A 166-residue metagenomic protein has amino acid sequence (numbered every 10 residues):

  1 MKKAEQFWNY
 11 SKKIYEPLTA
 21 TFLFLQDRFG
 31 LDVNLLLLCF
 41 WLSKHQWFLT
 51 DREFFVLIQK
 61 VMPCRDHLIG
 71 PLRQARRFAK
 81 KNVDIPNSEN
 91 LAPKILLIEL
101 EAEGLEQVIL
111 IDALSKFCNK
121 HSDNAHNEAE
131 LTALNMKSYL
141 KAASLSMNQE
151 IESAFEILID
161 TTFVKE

Functional and structural regions predicted by a protein language model:
M1-S11, A154-E166: Charged, compositionally biased N-terminal leader segments and the immediate start of the first structured element
E5-Q26: Short amphipathic alpha-helical segments and their helix-coil junctions
T19-P63: N-terminal interaction modules that seed assembly of large macromolecular complexes
G30-N34, L42-W47, R65, L100-E103 (+3 more regions): Short alpha-helix boundary/capping elements
D32-L37, L68-P71, L91, E106-I109: Residue-level detector of well-ordered alpha-helical segments, enriched for hydrophobic/aromatic packing positions
V56-P71, M136-A143: Short, mixed-charge aromatic SLiMs
C64-N87: Helix-adjacent hinge/juxtasegments
A79-T162: A charged, amphipathic interaction segment
